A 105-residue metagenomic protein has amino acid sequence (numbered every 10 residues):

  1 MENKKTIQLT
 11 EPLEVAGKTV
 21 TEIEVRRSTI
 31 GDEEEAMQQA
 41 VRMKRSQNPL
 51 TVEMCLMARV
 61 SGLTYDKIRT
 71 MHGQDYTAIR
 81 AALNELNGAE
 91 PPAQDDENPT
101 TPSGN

Functional and structural regions predicted by a protein language model:
E2-N105: Short, surface-exposed, charged amphipathic helix/loop patches that serve as local interaction elements
